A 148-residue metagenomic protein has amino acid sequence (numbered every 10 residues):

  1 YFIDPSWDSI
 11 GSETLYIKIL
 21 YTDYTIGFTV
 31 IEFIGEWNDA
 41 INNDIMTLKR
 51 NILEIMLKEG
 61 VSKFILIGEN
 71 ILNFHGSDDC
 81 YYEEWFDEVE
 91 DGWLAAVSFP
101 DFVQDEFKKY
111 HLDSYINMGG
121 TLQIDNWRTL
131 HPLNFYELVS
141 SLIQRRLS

Functional and structural regions predicted by a protein language model:
F2-L48: STAS-typified acidic loop motif
I17-Y24, K49-M56, G120-R128: Short low-complexity stretches enriched in small and charged residues
I31, I52, L94-A96: Generic structural hydrophobic/aromatic packing signal, biased to beta-strands
A40-S62: A short, well-ordered alpha-helical element
M56, V61-F64, G68-H111: Amphipathic alpha-helical interaction surfaces in cytosolic regulatory modules
Q104-S148: A cross-taxonomic marker for long C-terminal extensions/tails that follow the last structured domain
